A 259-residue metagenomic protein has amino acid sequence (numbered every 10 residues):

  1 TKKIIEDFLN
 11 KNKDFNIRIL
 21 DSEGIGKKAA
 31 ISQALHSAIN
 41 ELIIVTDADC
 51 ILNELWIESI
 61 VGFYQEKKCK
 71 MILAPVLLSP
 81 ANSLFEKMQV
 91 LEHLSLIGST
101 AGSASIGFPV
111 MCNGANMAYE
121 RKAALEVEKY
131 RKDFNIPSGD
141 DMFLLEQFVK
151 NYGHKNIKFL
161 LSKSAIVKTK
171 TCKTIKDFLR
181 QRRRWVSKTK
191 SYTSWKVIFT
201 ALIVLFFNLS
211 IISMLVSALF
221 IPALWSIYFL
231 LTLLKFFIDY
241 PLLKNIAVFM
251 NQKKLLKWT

Functional and structural regions predicted by a protein language model:
T1-L20: Acidic donor-binding segment of Leloir-type glycosyltransferases
K3, A48-F63: Acidic donor-binding/catalytic loop of UDP-sugar-dependent glycosyltransferases, especially processive GT2
I4, D21-A38: Glycine-rich, basic loop-to-helix element that forms the pyrophosphate-binding segment of sugar-nucleotide handling
S22, A34, N40, A48-C50 (+2 more regions): Short acidic donor-binding/metal-coordinating loop in glycosyltransferase active sites
I43: Short aromatic/hydrophobic "clamp" motif used to bind/position activated sugar donors
Y64-K67, M71-I97, L125, R131-V197: Catalytic donor/gating beta->alpha subdomain of glycosyltransferases that bind UDP-sugars
P109-Y119, A123, P137, M142: Short glycine- and hydrophobic/aromatic-rich loop-to-beta-strand nucleating segment in the catalytic cores
T200-T259: Membrane-embedded multi-pass helical conduit in multi-pass membrane proteins, especially envelope-biosynthetic
